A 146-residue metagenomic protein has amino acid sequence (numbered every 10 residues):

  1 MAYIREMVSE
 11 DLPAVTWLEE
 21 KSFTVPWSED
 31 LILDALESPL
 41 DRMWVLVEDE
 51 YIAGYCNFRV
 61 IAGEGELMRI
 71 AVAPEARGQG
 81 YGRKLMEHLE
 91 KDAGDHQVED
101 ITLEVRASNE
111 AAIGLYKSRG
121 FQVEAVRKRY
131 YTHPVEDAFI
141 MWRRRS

Functional and structural regions predicted by a protein language model:
A2-E75, Q79, R83-H88, D92 (+3 more regions): Acetyl-CoA-dependent GNAT
L67, I101-V105: Conserved hydrophobic beta-strand within the GNAT/NAT acetyltransferase core sheet that lines the active-site cleft
V72, R106-A107: Short amphipathic helical patch at the helix-1/turn junction of helix-turn-helix
M86, N109-A112, R129-P134: Short glycine/proline-centered loop/turn elements that form peptide/ligand docking sites
E104, K117, Q122-A138: Conserved catalytic-core motifs of GNAT/GCN5-like acyltransferases
M141: Divalent-cation-assisted or electrostatically stabilized phosphate/pyrophosphate-binding catalytic cores
